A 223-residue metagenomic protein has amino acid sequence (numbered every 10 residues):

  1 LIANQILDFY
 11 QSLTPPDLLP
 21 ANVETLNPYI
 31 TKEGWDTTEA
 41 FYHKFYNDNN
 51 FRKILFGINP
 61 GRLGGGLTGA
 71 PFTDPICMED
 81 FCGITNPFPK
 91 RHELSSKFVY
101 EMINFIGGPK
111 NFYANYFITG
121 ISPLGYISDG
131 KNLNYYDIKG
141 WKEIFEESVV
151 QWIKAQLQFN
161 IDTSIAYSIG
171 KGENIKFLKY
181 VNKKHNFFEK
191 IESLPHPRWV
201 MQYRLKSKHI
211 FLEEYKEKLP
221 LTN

Functional and structural regions predicted by a protein language model:
L1-I165, G172-K176, Y180, E192-S193 (+2 more regions): A polyanion-binding, active-site-adjacent surface
N182-F187: Short helix-capping segments at alpha-helix termini
H196: Active-site glycine-centered loops adjacent to acidic/histidine catalytic or metal-binding residues that shape
